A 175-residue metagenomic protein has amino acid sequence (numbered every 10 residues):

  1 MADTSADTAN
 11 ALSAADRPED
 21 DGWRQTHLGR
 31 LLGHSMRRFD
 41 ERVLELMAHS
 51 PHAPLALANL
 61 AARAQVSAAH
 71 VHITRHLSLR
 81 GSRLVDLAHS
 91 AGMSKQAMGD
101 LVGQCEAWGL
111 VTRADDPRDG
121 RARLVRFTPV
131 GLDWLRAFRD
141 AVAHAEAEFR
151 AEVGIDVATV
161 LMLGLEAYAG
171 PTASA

Functional and structural regions predicted by a protein language model:
M1-Q65: N-terminal leader segment of winged-helix/HTH proteins
H27, H72, D133: Active-site phosphate/pyrophosphate-handling residues
L28, F39, A91, R113 (+2 more regions): Non-catalytic interaction surface on structured domains
L32-S35, F39-S50, A91, W134-E152 (+2 more regions): Alpha-helical linker/hinge and terminal dimerization helices associated with HTH transcriptional regulators
V43-S94, G170: N-terminal helix-turn-helix DNA-binding core of bacterial DNA-binding proteins
A69, L101-Q104: Carboxylate-rich helix-loop segments that flank metal/cofactor sites and access channels in metalloenzymes
G103-M162: Charged, amphipathic alpha-helical coiled-coil/dimerization segments
